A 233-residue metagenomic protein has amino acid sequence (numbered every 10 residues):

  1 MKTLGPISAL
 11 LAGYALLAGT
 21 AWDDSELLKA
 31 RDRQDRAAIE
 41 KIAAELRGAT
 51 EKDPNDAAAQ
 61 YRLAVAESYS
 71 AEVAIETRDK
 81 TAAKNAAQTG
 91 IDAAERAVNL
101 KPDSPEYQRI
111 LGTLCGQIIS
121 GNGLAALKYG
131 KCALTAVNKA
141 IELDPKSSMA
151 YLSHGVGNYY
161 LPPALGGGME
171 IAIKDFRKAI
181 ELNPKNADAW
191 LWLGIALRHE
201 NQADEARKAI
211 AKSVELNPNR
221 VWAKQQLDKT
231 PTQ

Functional and structural regions predicted by a protein language model:
Y14-V73, T77: N-terminal leader/linker segments that initiate helical-solenoid repeat arrays
A30-D32, Y69-D79, G112, Q117-A126 (+3 more regions): Short coil/turn linking the two alpha-helices of tandem helical-hairpin repeats
R36-K41, R78-D92, L124-K139, L165-K178 (+1 more regions): Structural signature of tandem alpha-helical TPR/SEL1-like repeats, specifically the intra-repeat loop/turn
A57, P105-E106, S148-M149, A187-D188 (+1 more regions): Helix-start (N-cap) detector for alpha-helical repeat units in TPR-like alpha-solenoids, especially tetratricopeptide
L111-Q117, G130, N138-K139, L143-E181: Alpha-helical adaptor scaffolds
E170, D188-Q233: Terminal, low-structured helical/coil segments at or just beyond the last alpha-helical repeat
